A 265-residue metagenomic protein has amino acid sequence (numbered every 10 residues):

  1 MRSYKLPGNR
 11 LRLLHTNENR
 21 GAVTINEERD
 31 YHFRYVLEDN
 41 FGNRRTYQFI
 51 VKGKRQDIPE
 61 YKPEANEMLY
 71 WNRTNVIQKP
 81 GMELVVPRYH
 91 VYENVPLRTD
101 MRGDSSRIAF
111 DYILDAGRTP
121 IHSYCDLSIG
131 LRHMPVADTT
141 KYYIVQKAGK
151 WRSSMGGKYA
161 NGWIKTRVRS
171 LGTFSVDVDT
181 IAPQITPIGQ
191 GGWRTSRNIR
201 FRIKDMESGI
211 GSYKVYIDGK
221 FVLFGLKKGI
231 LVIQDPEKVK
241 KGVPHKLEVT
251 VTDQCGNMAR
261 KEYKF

Functional and structural regions predicted by a protein language model:
M1-R55, G156, W163-T166, M206-F265: Long, low-complexity serine/threonine/glycine- and acidic-rich segments characteristic of extracellular
Q56-E60, D104, V176-W193: Short, compositionally biased P/S/T/A/G/V-rich stretches that sit at domain boundaries
P59, P63-N72, V95-Y143: Proteolytic processing hotspots in large secreted/extracellular or virion-associated proteins and select intracellular
N75, T180-Q184, I210: Proline-centered linker/hinge motifs at extracellular inter-domain junctions
Y89-E93, S105, P135-T139, R169-S170 (+1 more regions): Short proline/glycine-enriched turn/loop motifs at strand-loop junctions of beta-rich domains
G117-F174, S212, F221-V222: Proteolytic-maturation and junctional protease-sensitive modules
R118-P120, G191-S196: Short, solvent-exposed loop/linker segments at the N-terminal edge of repeated beta-sheet extracellular domains
S128-R132, N198-M206: Short edge beta-strand/loop segments characteristic of extracellular beta-sandwich folds
